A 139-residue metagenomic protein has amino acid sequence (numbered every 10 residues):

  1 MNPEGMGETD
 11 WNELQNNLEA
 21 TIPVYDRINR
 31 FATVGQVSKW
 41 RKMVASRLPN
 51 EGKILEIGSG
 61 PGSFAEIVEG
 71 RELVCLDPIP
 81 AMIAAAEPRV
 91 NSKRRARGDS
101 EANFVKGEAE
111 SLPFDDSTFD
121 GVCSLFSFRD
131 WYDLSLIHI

Functional and structural regions predicted by a protein language model:
M1-V24: N-terminal, positively charged/glycine-rich alpha-helical extensions of SAM-dependent methyltransferases
I22-V34: Class I SAM-dependent methyltransferase Rossmann-like catalytic core, especially the SAM/SAH-binding loop
T33-E51: Conserved alpha-helix/loop element of class I SAM-dependent methyltransferases that forms part of the SAM/SAH-binding
E51, F119-D120: Local beta-strand N-terminus motif with an aromatic residue
L55-S111: Class I SAM-dependent methyltransferase SAM/SAH-binding core
C123: A conserved beta-strand element that flanks and buttresses the S-adenosyl-L-methionine
F126-S127: Short catalytic micro-motifs in class I SAM-dependent methyltransferases
I137-I139: Conserved small/polar residues in nucleotide/adenosyl-binding loops
